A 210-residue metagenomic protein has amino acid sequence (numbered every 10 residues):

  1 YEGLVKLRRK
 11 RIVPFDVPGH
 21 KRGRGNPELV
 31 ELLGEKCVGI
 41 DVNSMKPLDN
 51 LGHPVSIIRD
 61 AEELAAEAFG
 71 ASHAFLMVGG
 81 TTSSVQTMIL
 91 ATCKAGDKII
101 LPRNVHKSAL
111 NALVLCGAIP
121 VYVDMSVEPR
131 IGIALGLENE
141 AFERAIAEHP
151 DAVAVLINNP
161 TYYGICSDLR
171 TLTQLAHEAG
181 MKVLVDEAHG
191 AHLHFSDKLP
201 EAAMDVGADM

Functional and structural regions predicted by a protein language model:
Y1, V5, N50, E67-A71 (+1 more regions): Conserved PLP-enzyme active-site core in the AAT-like
Y1-S56: N-terminal "arm"/small-domain region of PLP-dependent enzymes with the aminotransferase-like
E28-G39, R59-E63, T87, C116 (+1 more regions): Membrane-targeting and insertion segments and their boundary/processing signals
E35-S83: Conserved N-terminal alpha-helix of the aminotransferase class I/II PLP-enzyme fold
